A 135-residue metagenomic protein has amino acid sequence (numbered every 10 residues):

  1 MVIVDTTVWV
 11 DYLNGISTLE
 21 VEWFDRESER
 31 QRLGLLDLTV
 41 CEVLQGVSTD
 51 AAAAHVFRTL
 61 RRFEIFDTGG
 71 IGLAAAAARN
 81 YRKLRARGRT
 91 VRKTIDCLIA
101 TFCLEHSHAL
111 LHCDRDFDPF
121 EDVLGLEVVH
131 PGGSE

Functional and structural regions predicted by a protein language model:
M1, A100, L104-E135: Acidic, PIN/NYN-like endoribonuclease modules and their adjacent C-terminal/linker elements
M1-L35, Q45-R58, E135: Short, well-structured N-terminal submotif of metal-dependent ribonuclease cores
V4, L35, T68, L111-H112: Short beta-strand scaffold positions
D5-T6, V43, A77, C103: Generic structural signal for small/hydrophobic residues in well-ordered secondary structure, especially within
T6, D37, I95-C97: Conserved glycosyltransferase catalytic-site signature
W9-V10, V40-V43, F117: A generic structural signal for short hydrophobic patches within well-formed alpha-helices
V21, V40, A53, A74-A78 (+1 more regions): A general structural signal for well-ordered alpha-helical segments in protein cores
I65-L111: Active-site neighborhoods of divalent-metal-dependent phosphate/nucleic-acid chemistry enzymes
